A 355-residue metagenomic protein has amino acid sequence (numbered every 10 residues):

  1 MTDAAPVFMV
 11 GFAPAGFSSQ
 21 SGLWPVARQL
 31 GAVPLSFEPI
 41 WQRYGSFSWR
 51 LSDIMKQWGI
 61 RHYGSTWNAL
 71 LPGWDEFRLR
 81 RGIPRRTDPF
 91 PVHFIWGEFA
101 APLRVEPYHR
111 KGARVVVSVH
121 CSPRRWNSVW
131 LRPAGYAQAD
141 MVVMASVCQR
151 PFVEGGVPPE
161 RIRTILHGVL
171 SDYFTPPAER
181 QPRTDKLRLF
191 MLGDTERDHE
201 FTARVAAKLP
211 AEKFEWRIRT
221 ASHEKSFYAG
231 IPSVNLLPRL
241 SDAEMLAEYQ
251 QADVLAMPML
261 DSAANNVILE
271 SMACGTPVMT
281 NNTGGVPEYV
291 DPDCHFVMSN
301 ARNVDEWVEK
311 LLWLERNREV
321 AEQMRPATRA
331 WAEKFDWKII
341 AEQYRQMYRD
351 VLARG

Functional and structural regions predicted by a protein language model:
C148, G168: Carbohydrate-associated surface elements
E154, R163, V169-D185, F227 (+1 more regions): Acidic anion/phosphate-binding donor-loop and adjacent secondary structure in glycosyltransferase catalytic cores
Q181-R197, A203-A207: Conserved donor-binding/catalytic core segment of Leloir-type glycosyltransferases
F227, T283-M298: Short acidic/histidine- and often glycine-rich active-site loop of Leloir-type glycosyltransferases that engages
A247-A252: Short alpha-helical donor nucleotide-sugar binding micro-motif in glycosyltransferases
L260: Aromatic "clamp/platform" in nucleotide-sugar-dependent glycosyltransferases that forms part of the donor/acceptor
P277-T280: Short hydrophobic beta-strand element within catalytic cores of glycosyltransferases and related nucleotide-activated
P292, F296-V304, W313-R318: Conserved acidic donor-binding segment of nucleotide-sugar-dependent glycosyltransferases
